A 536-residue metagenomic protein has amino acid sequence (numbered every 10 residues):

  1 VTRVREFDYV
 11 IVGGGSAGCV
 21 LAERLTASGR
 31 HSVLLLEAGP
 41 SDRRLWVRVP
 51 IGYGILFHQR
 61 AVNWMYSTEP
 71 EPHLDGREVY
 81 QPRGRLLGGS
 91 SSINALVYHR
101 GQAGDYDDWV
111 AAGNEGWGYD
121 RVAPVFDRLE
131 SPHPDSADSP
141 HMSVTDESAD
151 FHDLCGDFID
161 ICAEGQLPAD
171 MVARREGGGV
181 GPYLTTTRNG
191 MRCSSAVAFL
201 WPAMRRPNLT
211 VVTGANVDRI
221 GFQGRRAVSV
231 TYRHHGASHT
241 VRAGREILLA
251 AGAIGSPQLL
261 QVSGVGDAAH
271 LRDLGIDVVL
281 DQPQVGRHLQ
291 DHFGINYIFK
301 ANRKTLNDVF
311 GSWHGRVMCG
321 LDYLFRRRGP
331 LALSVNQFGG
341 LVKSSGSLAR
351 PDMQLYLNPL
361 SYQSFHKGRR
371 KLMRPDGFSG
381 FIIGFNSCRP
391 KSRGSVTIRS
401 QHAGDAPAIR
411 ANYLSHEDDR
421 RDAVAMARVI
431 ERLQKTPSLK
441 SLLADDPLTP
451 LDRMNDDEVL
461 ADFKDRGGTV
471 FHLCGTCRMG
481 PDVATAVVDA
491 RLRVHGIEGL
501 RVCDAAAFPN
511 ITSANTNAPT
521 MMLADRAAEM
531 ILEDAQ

Functional and structural regions predicted by a protein language model:
T2-D127, D281-Q282, H292-A301: N-terminal glycine-rich phosphate/pyrophosphate-binding loop and immediately adjacent elements
T2-F7, A123, L129-R175, G181-Y183 (+3 more regions): FAD-dependent oxidoreductase catalytic-site/capping-region signature
I11, G15-V20, A149-D150, A253-I254 (+2 more regions): Residue-level detector of alpha-helix initiation sites
C19-Y53, G118-R121, G255-D281, R420-A423 (+2 more regions): Classical protein tyrosine phosphatase
R24, S32, G39-D42, V125 (+3 more regions): Glycine-rich loop(s) and the adjacent beta-strand/alpha-helix scaffold that form part
A27, G39-R43, N114, E130 (+6 more regions): Acidic glycine-/aspartate-rich tracts in secreted/extracellular proteins
V110-A227, R233, N296-V317, P450: Conserved redox-cofactor binding core of oxidoreductases
